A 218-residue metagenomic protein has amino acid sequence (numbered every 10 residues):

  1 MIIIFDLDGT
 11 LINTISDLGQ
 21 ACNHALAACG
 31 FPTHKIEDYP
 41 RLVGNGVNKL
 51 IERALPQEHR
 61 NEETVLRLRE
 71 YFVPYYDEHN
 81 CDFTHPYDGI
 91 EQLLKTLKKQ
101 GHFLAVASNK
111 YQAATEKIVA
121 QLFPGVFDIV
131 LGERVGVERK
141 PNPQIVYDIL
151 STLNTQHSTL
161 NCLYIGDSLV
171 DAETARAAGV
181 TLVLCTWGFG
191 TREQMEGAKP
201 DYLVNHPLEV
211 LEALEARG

Functional and structural regions predicted by a protein language model:
M1-R41: Active-site neighborhood of HAD-like aspartate-dependent phosphohydrolases
G19, N23, P40, G44-E52 (+3 more regions): An amphipathic alpha-helix signature
A28-E58, D88: Alpha-helical substrate-recognition element adjacent to the catalytic core
R53-Q92, Q100: Metal-dependent phosphoesterase signature
D82-H85, Y111-I165, L169-A178, R192-Q194: Substrate-recognition "cap/lid" segment bordering the active-site pocket of phosphatases
I90-A120: Substrate-recognition element of Asp-dependent hydrolases with the DxDx(T/V) motif
Y202-H206: Short acidic-hydrophobic, aromatic-tinged amphipathic segments that line or gate anion-handling sites
